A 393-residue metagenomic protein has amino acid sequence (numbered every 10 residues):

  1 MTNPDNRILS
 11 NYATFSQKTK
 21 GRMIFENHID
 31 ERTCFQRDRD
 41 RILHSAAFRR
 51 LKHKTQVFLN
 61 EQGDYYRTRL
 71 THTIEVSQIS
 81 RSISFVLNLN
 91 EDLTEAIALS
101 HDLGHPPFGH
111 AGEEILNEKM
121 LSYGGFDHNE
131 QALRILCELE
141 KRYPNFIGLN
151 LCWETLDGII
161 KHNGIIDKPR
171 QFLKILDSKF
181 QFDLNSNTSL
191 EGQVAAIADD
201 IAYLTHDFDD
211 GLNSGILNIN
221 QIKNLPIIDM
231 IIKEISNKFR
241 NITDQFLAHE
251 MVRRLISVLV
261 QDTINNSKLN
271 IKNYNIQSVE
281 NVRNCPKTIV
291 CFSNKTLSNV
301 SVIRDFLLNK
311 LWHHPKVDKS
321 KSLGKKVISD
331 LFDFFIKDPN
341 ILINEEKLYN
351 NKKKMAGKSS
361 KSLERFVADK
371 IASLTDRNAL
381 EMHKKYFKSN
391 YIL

Functional and structural regions predicted by a protein language model:
M1-T73, S77-I83, N90-E91, G112 (+2 more regions): Histidine-centered, transition-metal-coordinating active-site segments
V86-N88, G104: Alpha-helix boundary/capping segments in eukaryotic regulatory proteins
A96-I97: Active-site alpha-helix of zinc metalloproteases
S100, G104-F108, A202: Short active-site segment of divalent metal-dependent hydrolases/proteases that encodes the spacing between
G109-K119: A glycine- and small-aliphatic-rich helix-loop capping segment at beta-alpha/alpha-beta transitions that lines
L121-Y123: Aromatic/His-enriched, Gly/Pro-containing loop or helix-boundary segments that lie immediately adjacent to catalytic
